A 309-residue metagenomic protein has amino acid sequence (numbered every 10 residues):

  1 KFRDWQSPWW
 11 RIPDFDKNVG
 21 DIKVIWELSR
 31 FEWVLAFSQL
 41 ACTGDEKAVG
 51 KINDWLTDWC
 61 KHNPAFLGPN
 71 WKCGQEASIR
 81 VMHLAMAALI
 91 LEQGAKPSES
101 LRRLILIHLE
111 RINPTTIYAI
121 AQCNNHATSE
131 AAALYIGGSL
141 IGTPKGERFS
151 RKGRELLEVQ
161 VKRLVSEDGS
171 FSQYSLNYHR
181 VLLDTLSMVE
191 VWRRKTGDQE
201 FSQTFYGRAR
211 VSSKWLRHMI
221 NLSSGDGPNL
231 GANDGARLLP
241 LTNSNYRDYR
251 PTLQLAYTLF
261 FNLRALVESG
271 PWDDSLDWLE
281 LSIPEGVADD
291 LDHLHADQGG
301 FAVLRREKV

Functional and structural regions predicted by a protein language model:
F2-F15, V19-R210, K214, I220 (+1 more regions): Aromatic-lined, polymer-binding surfaces characteristic of secreted/periplasmic polysaccharide-degrading enzymes
S170-V309: Carbohydrate-active enzyme catalytic cores, enriched for enzymes that act on polyanionic acidic polysaccharides
